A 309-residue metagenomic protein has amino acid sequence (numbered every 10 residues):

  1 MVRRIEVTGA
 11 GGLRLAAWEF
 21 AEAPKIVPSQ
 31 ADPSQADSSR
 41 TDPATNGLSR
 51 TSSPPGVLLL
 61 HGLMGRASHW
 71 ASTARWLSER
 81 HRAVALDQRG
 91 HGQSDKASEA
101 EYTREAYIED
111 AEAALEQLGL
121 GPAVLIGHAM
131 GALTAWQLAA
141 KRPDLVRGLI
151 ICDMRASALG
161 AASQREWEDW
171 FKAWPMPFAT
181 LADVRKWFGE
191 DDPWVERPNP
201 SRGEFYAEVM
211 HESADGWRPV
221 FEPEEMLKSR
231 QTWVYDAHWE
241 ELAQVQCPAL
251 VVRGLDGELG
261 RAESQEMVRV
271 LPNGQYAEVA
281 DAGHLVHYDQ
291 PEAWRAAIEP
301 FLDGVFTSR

Functional and structural regions predicted by a protein language model:
M1-V57, E79-H81, L120-G121, E299-R309: Alpha/beta-hydrolase fold catalytic core
A10-L13, W18-P24, S72-S78, V84-G127 (+1 more regions): Active-site loop/oxyanion-hole signature of alpha/beta-hydrolase fold enzymes
P54, G62-G65, A129: Active-site glycine-rich loops that stabilize anionic/oxyanionic intermediates across multiple enzyme folds
G62-S72, A83: Serine-hydrolase catalytic-loop signature spanning alpha/beta hydrolases and amidase-signature enzymes
G127-G131, A135: Gly/Ala-rich beta-loop-alpha elbow adjacent to hydrolase catalytic centers
W136-A140, R147-L181: Flexible "cap/lid" loop of the alpha/beta hydrolase fold
E212-R269, Q275: Conserved serine/cysteine hydrolase catalytic core
A282-P291, R295: Catalytic histidine-centered segment of alpha/beta-hydrolase-like enzymes
